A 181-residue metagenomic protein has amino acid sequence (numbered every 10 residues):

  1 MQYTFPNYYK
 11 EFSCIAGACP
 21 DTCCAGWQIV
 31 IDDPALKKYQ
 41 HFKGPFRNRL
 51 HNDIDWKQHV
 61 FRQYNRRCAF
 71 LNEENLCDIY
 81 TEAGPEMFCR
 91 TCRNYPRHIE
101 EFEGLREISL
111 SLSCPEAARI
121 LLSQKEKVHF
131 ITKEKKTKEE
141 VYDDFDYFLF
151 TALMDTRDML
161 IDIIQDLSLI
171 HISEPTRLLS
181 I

Functional and structural regions predicted by a protein language model:
M1-M87, R93-S123: N-terminal cysteine/histidine-rich coordination modules
A83-L169: Internal, well-ordered alpha/beta segment that forms a basic, Gly-enriched binding/recognition surface
I170-I181: Single conserved hydrophobic/aromatic residue that forms the stacking wall/gate of nucleotide- or nucleobase-binding
